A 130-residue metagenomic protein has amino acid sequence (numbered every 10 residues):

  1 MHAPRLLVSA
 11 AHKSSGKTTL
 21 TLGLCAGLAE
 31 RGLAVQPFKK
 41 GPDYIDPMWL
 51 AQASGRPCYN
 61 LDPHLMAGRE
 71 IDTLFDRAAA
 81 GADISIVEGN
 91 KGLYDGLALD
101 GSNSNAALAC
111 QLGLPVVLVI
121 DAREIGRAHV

Functional and structural regions predicted by a protein language model:
H2-L112, I120-H129: ATP-dependent carboxylate-amine ligase catalytic core
